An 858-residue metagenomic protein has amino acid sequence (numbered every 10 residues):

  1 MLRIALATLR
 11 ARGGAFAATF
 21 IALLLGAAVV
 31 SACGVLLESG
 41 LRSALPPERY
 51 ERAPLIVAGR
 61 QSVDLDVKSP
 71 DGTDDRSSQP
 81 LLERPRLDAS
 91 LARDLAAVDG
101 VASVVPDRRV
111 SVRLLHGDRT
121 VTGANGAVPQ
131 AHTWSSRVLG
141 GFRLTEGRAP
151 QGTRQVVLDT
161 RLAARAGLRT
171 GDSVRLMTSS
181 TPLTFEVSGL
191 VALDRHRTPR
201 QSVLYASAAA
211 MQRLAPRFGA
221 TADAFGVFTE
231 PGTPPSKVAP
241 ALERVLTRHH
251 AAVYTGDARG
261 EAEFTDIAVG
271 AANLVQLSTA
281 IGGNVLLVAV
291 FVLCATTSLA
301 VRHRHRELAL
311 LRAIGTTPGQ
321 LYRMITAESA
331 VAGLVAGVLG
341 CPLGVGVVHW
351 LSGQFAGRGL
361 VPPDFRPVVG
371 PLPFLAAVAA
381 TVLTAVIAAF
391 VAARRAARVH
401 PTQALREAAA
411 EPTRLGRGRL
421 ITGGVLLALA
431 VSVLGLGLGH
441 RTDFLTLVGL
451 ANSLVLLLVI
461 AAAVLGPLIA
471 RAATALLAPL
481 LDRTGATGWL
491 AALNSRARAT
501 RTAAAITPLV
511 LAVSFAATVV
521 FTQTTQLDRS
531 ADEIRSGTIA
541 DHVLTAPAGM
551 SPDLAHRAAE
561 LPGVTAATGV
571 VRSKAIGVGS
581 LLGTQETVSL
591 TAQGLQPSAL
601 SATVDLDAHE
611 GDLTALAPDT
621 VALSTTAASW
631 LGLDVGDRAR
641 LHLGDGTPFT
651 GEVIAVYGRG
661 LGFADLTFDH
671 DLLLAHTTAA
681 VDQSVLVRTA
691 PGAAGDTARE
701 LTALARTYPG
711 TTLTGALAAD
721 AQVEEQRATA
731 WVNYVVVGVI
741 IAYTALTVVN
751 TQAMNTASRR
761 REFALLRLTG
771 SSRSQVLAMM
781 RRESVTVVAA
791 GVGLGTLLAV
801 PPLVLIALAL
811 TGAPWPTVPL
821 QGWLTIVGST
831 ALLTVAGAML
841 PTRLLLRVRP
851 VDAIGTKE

Functional and structural regions predicted by a protein language model:
L2-V290, L299-R302, M324, S536 (+2 more regions): Membrane transport/envelope proteins' first extracytoplasmic loop
R3, R10-A11, A15-F16, F20 (+11 more regions): Alpha-helical transmembrane segments
T8-A15, A289-L334, A408-A409, T744-V792: Interfacial "coupling" helices/loops that link adjacent transmembrane helices in transporter permeases
G14-A22, N273-Q276, A376-A389, E411-T522 (+1 more regions): Alpha-helical transmembrane segments, especially those used as permease/efflux helices and single-pass anchors
T247, A295-T297, A330-V361, P373-R398 (+6 more regions): Small-residue-rich transmembrane alpha-helices
A397-T413, L846-E858: Short cytosolic juxtamembrane segments of multi-pass membrane proteins
L456, A462, L468-A627, D637-R638: Juxtamembrane segments of multi-pass membrane proteins
Q683-L686, E700-R843, R849-E858: C-terminal transmembrane helical bundles of large multi-pass transporters and their helix-start/helix-kink determinants
